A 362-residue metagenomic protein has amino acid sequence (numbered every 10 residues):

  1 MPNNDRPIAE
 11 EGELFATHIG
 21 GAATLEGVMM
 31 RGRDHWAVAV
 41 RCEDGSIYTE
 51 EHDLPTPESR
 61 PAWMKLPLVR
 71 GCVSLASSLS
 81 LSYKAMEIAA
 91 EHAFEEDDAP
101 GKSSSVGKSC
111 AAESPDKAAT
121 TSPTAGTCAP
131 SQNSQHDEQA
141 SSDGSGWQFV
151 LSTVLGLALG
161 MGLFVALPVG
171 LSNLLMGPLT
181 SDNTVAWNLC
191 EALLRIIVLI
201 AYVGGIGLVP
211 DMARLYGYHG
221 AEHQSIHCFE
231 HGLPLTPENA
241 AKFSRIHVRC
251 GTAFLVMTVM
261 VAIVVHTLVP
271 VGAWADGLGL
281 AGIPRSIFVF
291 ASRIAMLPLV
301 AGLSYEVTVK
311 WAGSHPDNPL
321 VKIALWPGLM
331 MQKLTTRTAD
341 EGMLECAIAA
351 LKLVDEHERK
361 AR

Functional and structural regions predicted by a protein language model:
M1-P130: Divalent-cation
E11-G12, A16-G20, T24, V28-M30 (+4 more regions): Polar-ligand-bearing catalytic/cofactor-coordination segments of membrane-embedded or membrane-tethered inner-membrane
W63-I88, C190-Y216, L297-K310: Hydrophobic alpha-helical membrane-embedded segments
G71-S78, S82-A85, A89, C228 (+3 more regions): Low-complexity, intrinsically disordered, cysteine-poor segments enriched in small/polar and charged residues
A85, A89, S142-N173, T180-P210 (+1 more regions): Hydrophobic alpha-helical transmembrane segments
I88-H92, L157-T180, T258-F290, A301 (+1 more regions): Juxtamembrane "helix exit" motif at the C-terminal ends of alpha-helical transmembrane segments in multi-pass membrane
F94-G101, G107-S114, G126-G144, Q148-F149 (+2 more regions): Hydrophobic transmembrane alpha-helix segments characteristic of membrane transport and insertion machinery
S145-G162, F243-L268: Transmembrane alpha-helical segments and their cytosolic interface motifs in multi-pass membrane proteins
